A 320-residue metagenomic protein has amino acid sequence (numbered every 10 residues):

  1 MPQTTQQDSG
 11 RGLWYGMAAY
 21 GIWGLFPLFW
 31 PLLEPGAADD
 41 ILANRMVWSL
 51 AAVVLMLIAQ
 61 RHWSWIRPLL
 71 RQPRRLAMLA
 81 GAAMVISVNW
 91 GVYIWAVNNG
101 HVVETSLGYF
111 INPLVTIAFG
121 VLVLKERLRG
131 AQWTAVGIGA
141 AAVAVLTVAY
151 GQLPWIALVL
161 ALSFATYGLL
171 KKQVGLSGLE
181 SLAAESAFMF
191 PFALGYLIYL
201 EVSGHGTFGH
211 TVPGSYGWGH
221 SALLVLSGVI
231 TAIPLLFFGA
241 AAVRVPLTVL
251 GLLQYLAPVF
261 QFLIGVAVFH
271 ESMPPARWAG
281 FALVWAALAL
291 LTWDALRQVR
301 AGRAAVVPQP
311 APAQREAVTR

Functional and structural regions predicted by a protein language model:
M1-A18, A51-L79, G130, L182 (+3 more regions): Membrane-interface interhelical linkers
M1-D40, A144-Q173, G195, R303-R320: Glycine-/small-residue-enriched transmembrane alpha-helix faces in small-molecule transporters and effluxers
P2, L153, Y255-R320: C-terminal-most transmembrane helix of multi-pass membrane proteins
M17, G21-L25, F29, A80-V97 (+4 more regions): Hydrophobic alpha-helical transmembrane segments of multi-pass membrane transport proteins, especially secondary
G24-L50, E104, T166-P191, G206-H210: Juxtamembrane helix-loop-helix junctions in multi-pass membrane proteins
V53, A131-T147, I156-L162, A276-A295: Hydrophobic transmembrane alpha-helices of multi-pass small-molecule transport proteins
W95, N112-Q132, V259-W278: C-terminal transmembrane-helix exit sites in multi-pass transporters
L107-I111, G178-F188, A232-A267: Helix-helix packing/entry segments at the starts of transmembrane helices
